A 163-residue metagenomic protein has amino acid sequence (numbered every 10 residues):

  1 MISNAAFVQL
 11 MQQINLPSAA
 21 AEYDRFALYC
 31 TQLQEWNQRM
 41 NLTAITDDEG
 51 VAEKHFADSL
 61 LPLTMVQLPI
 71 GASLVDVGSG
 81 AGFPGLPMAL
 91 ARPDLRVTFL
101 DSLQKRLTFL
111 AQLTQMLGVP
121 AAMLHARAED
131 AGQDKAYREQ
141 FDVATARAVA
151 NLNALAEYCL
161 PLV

Functional and structural regions predicted by a protein language model:
I2-I70, V75, K105-T108, Q112-P120: Class I SAM-dependent transferase core
P17, P69, R92-L95, R147: Residue-level signal for short amphipathic helical patches enriched in basic/charged and nearby hydrophobic residues
N41-A44, G50, H55, G82-G85 (+4 more regions): Residue-level preference for alpha-helix termini and adjacent loops
G78: Conserved glycine-centered beta->alpha loop in an early N-terminal alpha/beta scaffold
A81-D94: Conserved SAM-binding loop of SAM-dependent methyltransferases across substrates and taxa, primarily the Class I
D94-T98, S102-V163: S-adenosylmethionine
